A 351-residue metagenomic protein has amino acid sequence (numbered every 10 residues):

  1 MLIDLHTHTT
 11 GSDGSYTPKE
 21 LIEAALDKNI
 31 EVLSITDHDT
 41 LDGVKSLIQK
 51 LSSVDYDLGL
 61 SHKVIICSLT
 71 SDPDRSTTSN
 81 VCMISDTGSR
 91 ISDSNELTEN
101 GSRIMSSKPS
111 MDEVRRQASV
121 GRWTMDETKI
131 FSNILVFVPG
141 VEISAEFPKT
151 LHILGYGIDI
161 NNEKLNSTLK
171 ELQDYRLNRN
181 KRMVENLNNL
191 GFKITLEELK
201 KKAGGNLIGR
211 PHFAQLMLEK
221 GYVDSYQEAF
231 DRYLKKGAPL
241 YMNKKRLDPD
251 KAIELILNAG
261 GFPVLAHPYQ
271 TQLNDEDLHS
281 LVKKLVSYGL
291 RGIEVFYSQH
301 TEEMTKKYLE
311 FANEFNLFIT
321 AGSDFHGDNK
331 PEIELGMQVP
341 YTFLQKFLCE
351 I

Functional and structural regions predicted by a protein language model:
M1-S68, V81-R90, R103, E113 (+5 more regions): An N-terminally biased module of ancient metal coordination in phosphate/nucleic-acid-related enzymes
L69, S76, N80-C82, N95-L97 (+2 more regions): Ser/Thr/Pro/Gly-rich low-complexity, intrinsically disordered segments
G88-I91, T98, A118-G121: Short linear/disordered segments characteristic of secreted peptide precursors and small low-complexity proteins
S144-E171, Y175-L177, L196, Q215 (+2 more regions): Active-site gating loops and adjacent loop-to-helix segments of metal-dependent hydrolytic enzymes
D174-K201: Conserved phosphoryl-transfer catalytic core
A203-P268: Conserved acidic, metal-coordinating active-site core of Asp-based, Mg2+-dependent phosphoryl-transfer enzymes
